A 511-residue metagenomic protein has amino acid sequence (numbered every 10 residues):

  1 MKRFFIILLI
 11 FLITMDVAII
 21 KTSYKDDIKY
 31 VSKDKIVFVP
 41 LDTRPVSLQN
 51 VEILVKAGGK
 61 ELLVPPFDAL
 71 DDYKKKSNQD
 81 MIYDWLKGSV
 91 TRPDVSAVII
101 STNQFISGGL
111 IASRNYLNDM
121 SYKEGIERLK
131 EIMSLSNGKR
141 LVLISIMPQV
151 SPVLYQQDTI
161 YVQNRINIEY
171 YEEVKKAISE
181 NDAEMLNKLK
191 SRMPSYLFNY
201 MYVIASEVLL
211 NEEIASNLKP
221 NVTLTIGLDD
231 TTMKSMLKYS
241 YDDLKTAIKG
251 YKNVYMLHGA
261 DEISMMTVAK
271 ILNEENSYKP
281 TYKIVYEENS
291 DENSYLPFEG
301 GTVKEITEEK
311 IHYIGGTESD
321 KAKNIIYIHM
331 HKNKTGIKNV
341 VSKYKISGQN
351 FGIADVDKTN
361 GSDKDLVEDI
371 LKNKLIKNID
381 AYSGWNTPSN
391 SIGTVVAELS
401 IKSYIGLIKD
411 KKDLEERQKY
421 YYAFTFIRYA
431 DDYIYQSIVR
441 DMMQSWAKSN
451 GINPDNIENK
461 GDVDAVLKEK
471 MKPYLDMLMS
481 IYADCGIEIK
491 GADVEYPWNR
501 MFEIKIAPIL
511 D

Functional and structural regions predicted by a protein language model:
M1-F4: Positively charged n-region of N-terminal signal peptides that target proteins for export
I7, I20, I166-N167: A general marker of short, structured functional hotspots
I7-L8, D94: Intrinsically disordered, low-complexity segments enriched in polar/charged small residues
M15-D26: Sec-dependent signal peptide cleavage junction
Y24-D511: An N-terminal assembly and electron-transfer interface module characteristic of large anaerobic redox and radical
